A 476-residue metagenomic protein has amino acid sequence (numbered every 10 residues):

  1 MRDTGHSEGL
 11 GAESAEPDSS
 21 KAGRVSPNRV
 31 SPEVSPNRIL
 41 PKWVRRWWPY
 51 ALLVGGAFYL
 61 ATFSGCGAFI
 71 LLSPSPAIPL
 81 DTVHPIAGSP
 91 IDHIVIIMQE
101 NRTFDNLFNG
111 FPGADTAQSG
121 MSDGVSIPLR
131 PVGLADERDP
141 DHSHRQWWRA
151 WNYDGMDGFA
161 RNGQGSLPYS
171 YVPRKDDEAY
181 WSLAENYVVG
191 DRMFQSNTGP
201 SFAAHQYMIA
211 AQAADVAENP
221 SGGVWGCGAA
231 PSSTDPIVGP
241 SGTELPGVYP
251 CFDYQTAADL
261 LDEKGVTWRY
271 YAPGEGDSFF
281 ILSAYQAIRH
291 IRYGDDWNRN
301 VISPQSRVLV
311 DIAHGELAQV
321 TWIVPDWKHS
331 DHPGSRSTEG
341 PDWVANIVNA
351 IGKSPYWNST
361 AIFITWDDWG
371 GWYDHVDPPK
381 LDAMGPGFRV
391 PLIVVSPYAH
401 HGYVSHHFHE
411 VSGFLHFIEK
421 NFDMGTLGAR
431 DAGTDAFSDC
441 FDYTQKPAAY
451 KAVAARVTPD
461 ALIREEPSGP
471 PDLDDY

Functional and structural regions predicted by a protein language model:
R2-T4, G9-A12, S19, R24: Short, basic, low-complexity termini and linkers enriched in Ser/Thr/Gly/Pro that act as targeting/leader peptides
S14-P17, W43: Cationic, low-complexity basic patches in intrinsically disordered or flexible, solvent-exposed regions
S26-P27, S31-P36, L40-P41: Intrinsically disordered, low-complexity proline-rich tandem-repeat tracts
P41-L53: N-terminal Sec-pathway targeting helices
L52-G65: Bacterial N-terminal signal peptides
G67-Y476: N-terminal pro-sequences and low-complexity stem/linker regions of secreted or lumenal proteins
